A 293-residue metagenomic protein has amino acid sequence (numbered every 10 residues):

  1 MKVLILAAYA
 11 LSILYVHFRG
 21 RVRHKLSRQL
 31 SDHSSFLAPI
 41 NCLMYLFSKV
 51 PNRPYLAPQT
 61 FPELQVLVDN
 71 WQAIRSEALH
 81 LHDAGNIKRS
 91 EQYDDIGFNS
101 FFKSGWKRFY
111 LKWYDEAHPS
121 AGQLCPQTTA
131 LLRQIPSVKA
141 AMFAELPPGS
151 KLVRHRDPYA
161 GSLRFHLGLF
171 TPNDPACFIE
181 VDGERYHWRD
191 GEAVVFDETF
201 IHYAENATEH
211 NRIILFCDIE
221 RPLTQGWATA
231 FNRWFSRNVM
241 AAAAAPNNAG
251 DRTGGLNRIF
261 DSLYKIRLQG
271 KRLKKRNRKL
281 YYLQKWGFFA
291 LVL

Functional and structural regions predicted by a protein language model:
M1-M142, L146-R156, G226-L280, A290-V292: Fe(II)/2-oxoglutarate oxygenase catalytic core
W71, W106, V138-A140, S162-H166 (+3 more regions): Extracellular structured ligand-interaction cores
E145-P147, P158-D174: Short, conserved beta-strand element in jelly-roll/cupin
L152-H155, C177-I179, F196, H202-T208: Short beta-strand His + acidic residue motifs that chelate non-heme Fe in jelly-roll/DSBH and cupin folds
R164-L169, V195, H210-Q225: A short hydrophobic beta-strand segment most commonly corresponding to one strand of the jelly-roll/cupin
L169-D190: A short beta-strand-loop-beta hairpin characteristic of the jelly-roll/cupin
H187-I201: Conserved metal-binding segment of the jelly-roll/cupin
Q284-F288: Long, low-complexity intrinsically disordered regions enriched in Ser/Thr, Asp/Glu, Pro/Gly
